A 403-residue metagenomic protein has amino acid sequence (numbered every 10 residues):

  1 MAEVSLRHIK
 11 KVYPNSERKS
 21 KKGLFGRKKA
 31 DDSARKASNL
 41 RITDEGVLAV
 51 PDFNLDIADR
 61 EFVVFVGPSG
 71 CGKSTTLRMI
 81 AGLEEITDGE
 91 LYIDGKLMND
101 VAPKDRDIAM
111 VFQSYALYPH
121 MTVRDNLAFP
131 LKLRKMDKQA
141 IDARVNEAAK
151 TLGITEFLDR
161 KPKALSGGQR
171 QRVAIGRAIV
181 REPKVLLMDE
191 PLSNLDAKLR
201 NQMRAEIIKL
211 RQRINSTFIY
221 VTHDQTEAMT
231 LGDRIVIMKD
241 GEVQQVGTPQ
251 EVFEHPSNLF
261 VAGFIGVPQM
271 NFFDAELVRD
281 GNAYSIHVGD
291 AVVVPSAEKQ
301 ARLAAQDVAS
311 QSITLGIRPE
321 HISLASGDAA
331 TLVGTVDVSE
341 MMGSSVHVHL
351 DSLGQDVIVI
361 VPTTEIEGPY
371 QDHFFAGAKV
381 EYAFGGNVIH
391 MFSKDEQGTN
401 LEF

Functional and structural regions predicted by a protein language model:
Y13-L48, V261: Pre-NBD coupling/linker segments of ABC/ABC-like ATPases
N15-R18, D280-F403: Non-catalytic connector elements of ABC transporters
F53-V64: Pre-Walker A (P-loop) beta-loop-beta motif of ABC nucleotide-binding domains
V66-P68: The feature captures the beta-strand-to-loop junction immediately N-terminal to the Walker
A81: Helix-to-loop junction immediately C-terminal to a conserved catalytic motif
G89-L97: Conserved ABC transporter NBD signature motif
P103-F264: ABC ATPase nucleotide-binding domains
